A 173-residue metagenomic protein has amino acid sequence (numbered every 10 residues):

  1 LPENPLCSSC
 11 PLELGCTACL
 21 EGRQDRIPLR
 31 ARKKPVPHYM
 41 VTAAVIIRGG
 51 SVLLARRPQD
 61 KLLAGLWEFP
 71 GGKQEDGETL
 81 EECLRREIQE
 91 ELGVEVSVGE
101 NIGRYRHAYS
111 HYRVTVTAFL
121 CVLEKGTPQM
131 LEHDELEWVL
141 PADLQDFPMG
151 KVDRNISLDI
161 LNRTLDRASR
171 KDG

Functional and structural regions predicted by a protein language model:
L1-K33: Contiguous mid-protein beta-loop-alpha structural module that forms a pocket-lining wall or clamp of enzyme active
P5, L14, M40-T42, G50 (+2 more regions): Change "...and in nucleic-acid phosphodiester-cleaving endonucleases..." to "...and in nucleic-acid processing enzymes
S9, V45, L54, V116-L120 (+1 more regions): Conserved hydrophobic/aromatic beta-strand scaffold that supports enzyme active sites
E13, D25-L53: Conserved N-terminal beta-strand and adjoining loop/helix that marks the start of the Nudix/MutT-like hydrolase domain
M40-T42, R85, Q89-K125: Active-site segment of metal-dependent pyrophosphate-handling enzymes, primarily the Nudix hydrolase catalytic core
R48-S97: Conserved Nudix-box catalytic region and its N-terminal flanking loop in Nudix hydrolases and closely related
L120-R163: NUDIX/MutT-family hydrolases
L161-G173: Generic C-terminal helix-cap and adjacent flexible tail
